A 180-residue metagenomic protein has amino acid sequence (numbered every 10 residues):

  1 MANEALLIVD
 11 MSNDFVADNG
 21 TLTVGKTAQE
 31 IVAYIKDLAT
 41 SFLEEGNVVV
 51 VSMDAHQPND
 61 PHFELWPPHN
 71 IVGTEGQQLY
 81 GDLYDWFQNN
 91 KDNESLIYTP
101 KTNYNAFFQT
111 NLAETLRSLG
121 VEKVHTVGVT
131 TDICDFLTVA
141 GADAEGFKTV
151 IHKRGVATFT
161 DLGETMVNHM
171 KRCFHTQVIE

Functional and structural regions predicted by a protein language model:
A2, G20-D54: A short alpha/beta connector and helix-capping loop motif
A2-A5, Y34-E45, P67-E180: Active-site-adjacent betaalpha module
E4-D10, F15: Short, hydrophobic/glycine-enriched beta-strand segments
L7-V9, M53, K153: Active-site flanking residues adjacent to catalytic metal/cofactor-binding acidic residues
D14, P58, A157: Active-site loop signature of alpha/beta-hydrolase-fold enzymes
M53-A55, V129-T130: Short, well-ordered beta-to-alpha junction loops that form the rim of enzyme active sites and present histidine/acidic
H56-P58, N105-A106: A short acidic, glycine/proline-enriched capping/turn motif at secondary-structure boundaries, especially helix N-cap
D60-E64: Metal-dependent catalytic neighborhoods of phosphoester/phosphodiester hydrolases
